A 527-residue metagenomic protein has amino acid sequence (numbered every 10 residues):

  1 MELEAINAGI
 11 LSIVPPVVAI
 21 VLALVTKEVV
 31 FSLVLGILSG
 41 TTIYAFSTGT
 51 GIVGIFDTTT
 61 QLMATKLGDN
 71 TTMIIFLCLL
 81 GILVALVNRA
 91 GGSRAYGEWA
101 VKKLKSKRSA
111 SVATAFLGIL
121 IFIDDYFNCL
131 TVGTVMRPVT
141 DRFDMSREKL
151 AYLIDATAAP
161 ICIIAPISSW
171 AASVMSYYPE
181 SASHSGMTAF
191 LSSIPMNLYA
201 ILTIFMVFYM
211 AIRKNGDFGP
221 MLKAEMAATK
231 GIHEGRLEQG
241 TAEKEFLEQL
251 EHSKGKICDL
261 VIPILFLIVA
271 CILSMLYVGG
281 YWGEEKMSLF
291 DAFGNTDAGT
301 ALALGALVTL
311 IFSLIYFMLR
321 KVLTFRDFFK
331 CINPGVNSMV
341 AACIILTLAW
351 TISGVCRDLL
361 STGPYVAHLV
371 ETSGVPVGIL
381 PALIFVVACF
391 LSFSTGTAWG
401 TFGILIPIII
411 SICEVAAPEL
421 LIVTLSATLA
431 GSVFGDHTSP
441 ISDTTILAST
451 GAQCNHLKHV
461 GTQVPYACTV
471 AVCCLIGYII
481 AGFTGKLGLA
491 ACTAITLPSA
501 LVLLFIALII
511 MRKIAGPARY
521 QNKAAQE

Functional and structural regions predicted by a protein language model:
E2-I82, A95, W99, K103 (+4 more regions): Hydrophobic transmembrane alpha-helices of multi-pass solute/ion transporters
P15-V25, G36-I43, F76-A85, A115-I121 (+12 more regions): Hydrophobic core segments of alpha-helical transmembrane domains in multi-pass membrane transport and ion-translocation
T48-T60, G68, I167-Y199, V207 (+3 more regions): Transmembrane alpha-helical segments and their short flanking loops that form helix-hairpins/helix-helix interfaces
G51-A151, V322-A416: Membrane-embedded alpha-helical segments and adjacent helix-loop junctions characteristic of multi-pass solute
A95-E98, F127-V139, S168-A182, V207 (+3 more regions): Re-entrant/interfacial helical elements at transmembrane boundaries that shape and gate the permeation pathway
K102-S106, T114-A115, T134-F143, E148-A151 (+3 more regions): Juxtamembrane inter-helical linkers in multi-pass membrane proteins
K107-I121, M145-W170, H184-L202, F218-A224 (+3 more regions): Alpha-helical transmembrane segments of multi-pass membrane proteins
F190, T203-N295, L307-C331, K458-V464 (+1 more regions): Long, contiguous bundles of hydrophobic transmembrane helices that form the permeation core of multi-pass
